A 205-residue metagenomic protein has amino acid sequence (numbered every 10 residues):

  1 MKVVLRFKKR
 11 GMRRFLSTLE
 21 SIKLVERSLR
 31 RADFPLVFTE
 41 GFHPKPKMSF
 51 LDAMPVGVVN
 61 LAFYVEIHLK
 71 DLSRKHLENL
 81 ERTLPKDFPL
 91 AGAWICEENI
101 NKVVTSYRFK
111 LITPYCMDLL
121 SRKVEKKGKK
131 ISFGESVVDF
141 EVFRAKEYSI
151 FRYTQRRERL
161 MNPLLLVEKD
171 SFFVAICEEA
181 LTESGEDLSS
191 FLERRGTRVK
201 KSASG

Functional and structural regions predicted by a protein language model:
M1-V3: Extreme N-terminal starter segment of soluble prokaryotic enzymes
F7-K9, E66-L72, L111-Y115, F151-R157: Short beta-strand-to-loop capping motifs
R13-F38: N-terminal ordered "arm"
R14-L19, D71-R74, M161: Ordered, soluble secondary-structure elements with a strong preference for glycine-centered loop motifs and nearby
L36-H43, A91-I95, F133: A short, aromatic/hydrophobic, helix- or strand-capping loop or linear motif that either lines the entrance/gate
V37-I67: Short, charge-patterned binding micro-sites
N60-K110: Ordered, amphipathic secondary-structure segments that act as subunit-interaction surfaces in large macromolecular
S121-G205: Core RNA-modification/binding signature centered on pseudouridine synthases
